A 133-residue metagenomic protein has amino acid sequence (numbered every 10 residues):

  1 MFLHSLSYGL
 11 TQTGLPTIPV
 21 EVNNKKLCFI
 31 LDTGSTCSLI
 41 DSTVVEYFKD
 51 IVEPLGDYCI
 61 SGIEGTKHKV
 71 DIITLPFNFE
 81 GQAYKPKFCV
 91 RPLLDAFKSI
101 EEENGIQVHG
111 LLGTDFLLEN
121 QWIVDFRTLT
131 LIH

Functional and structural regions predicted by a protein language model:
M1-H133: Pepsin/retropepsin-fold aspartyl endopeptidases
